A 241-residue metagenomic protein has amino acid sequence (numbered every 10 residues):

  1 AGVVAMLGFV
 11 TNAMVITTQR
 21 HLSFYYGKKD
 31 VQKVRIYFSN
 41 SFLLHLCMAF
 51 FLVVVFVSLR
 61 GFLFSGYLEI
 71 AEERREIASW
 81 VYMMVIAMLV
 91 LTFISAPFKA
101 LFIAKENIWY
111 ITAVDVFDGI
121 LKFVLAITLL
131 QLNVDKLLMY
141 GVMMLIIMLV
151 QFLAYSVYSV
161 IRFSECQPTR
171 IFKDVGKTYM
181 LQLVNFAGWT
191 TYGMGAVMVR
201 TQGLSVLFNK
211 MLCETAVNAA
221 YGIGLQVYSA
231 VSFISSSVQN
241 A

Functional and structural regions predicted by a protein language model:
A1-L7, Y37, L137-V142, T178-A187 (+1 more regions): Interfacial/gating helices of multi-pass transporter permease domains
N12-K28, A104, S164-P168, V231-A241: Helix-loop junctions and terminal segments of transmembrane helices in multi-pass membrane transport/translocation
Q32-C47, V55, A78, V184 (+1 more regions): Interfacial transmembrane-helix starts/ends
V53-E72: Short membrane-interface helical motifs at transmembrane helix boundaries in multi-pass membrane transporters
S58, A71-S95, T112, V150 (+1 more regions): Alpha-helical transmembrane segments of multi-pass membrane proteins
M83, T112-S164, F186, Y221 (+1 more regions): Hydrophobic alpha-helical transmembrane segments
A87-V114, I127-T128, L138, S159 (+1 more regions): Membrane-interface junctions at transmembrane-helix termini in multi-pass inner-membrane proteins
L137-M143, Y155-Q202, M211, A216: Interhelical loop/hinge segments that connect adjacent transmembrane helices in multipass membrane
